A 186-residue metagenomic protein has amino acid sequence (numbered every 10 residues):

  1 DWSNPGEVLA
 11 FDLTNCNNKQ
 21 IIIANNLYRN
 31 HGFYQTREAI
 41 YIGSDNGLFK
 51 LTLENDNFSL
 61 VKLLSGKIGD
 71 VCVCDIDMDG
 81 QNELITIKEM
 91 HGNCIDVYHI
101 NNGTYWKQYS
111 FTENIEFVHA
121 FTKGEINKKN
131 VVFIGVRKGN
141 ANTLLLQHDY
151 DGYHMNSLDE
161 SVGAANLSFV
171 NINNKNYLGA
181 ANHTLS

Functional and structural regions predicted by a protein language model:
D1-S186: Beta-propeller-forming repeat regions
